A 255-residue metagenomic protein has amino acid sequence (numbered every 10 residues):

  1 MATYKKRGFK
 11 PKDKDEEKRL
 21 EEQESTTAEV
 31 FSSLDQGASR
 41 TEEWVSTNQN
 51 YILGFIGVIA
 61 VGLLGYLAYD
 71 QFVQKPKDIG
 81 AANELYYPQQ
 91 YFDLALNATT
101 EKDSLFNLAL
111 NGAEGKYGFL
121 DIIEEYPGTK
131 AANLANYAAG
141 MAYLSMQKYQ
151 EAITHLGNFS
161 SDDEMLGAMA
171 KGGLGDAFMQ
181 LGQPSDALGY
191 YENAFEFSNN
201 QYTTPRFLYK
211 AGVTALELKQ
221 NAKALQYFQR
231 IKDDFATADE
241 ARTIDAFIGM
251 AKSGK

Functional and structural regions predicted by a protein language model:
Y4, L120-D176: Structured, soluble extracytoplasmic/luminal domains of envelope-associated proteins
Y51, E124-A132, M146, S160-A168 (+2 more regions): Short solvent-exposed coil/turn linkers within tandem alpha-helical repeat scaffolds
